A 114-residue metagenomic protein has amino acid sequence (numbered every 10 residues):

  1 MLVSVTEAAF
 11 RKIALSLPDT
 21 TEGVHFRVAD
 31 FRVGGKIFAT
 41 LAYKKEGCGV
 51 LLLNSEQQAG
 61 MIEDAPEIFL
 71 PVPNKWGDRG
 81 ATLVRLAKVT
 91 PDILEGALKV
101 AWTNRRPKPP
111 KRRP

Functional and structural regions predicted by a protein language model:
M1-P114: Charge-dense, helix-prone N-terminal extensions
